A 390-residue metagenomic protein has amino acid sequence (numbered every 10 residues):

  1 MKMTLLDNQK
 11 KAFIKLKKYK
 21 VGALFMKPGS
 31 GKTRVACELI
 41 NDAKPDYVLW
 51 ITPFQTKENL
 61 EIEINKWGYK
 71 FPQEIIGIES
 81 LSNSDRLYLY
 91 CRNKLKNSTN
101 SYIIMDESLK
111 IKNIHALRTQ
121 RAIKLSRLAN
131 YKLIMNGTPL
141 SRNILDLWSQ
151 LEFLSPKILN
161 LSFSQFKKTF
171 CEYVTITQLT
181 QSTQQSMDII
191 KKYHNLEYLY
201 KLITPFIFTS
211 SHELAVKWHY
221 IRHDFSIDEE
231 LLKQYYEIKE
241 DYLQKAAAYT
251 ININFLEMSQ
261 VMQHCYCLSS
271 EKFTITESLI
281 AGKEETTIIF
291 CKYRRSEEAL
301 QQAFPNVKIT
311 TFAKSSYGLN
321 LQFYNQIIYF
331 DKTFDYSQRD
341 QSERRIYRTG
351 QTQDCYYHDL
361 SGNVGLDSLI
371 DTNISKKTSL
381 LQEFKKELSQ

Functional and structural regions predicted by a protein language model:
M1-F25: Conserved pre-motif I regulatory segment
Y19-E38: Walker A/P-loop
K20-A23, S108, I114, F163 (+2 more regions): Interdomain linker/hinge connecting the two RecA-like lobes of the SF2 helicase core
T33-E38, D42-I64, S141-D146, K292-Y293: Conserved Walker A/P-loop ATP-binding site and its immediately adjacent core in helicase/helicase-like ATPase domains
Y47, Y102, Q120-H212, Q351: Conserved P-loop NTPase motor "coupling/switch" region that bridges the ATPase
P72-R86, P305-S316: Conserved two-lobed SF2 helicase motor
E79-T99, K124: Conserved helix/coil segment N-terminal to the catalytic DExD/H
E297, Q301-K377: Conserved RecA-like P-loop NTPase helicase motor core
